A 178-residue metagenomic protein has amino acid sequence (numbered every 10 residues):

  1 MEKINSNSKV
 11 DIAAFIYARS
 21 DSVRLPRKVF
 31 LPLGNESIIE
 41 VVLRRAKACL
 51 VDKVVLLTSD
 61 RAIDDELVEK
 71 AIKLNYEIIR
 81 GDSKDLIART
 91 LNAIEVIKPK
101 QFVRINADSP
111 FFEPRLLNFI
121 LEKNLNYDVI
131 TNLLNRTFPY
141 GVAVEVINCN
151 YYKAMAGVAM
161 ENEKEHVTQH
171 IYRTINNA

Functional and structural regions predicted by a protein language model:
M1-L25: N-terminal nucleotide-binding beta1-loop-alpha1 segment
D11-I16, I39, K53-L56: Hydrophobic targeting segments
R24, P32, F111, V146: Short aromatic/basic micro-patch
L31, N35-I38: Catalytic alpha-helical scaffold of carbohydrate-active enzymes acting on polysaccharides/glycoconjugates
I38-V54, E69, K73-L74: A short, N-terminal amphipathic alpha-helix
R61-K123: Short phosphate-binding loop-to-helix
F112-A178: Conserved core of the sugar-phosphate nucleotidyltransferase
